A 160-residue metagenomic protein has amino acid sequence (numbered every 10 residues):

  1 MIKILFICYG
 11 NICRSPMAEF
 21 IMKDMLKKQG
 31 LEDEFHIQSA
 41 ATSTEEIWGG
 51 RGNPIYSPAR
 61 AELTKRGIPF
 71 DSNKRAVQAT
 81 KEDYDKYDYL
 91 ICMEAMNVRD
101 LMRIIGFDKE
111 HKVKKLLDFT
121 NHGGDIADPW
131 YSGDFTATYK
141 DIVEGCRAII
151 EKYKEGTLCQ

Functional and structural regions predicted by a protein language model:
M1-D85, E151-Q160: Conserved active-site segments centered on acidic
S15, M93-E94: Replace "coordinates the UDP/GDP/TDP-sugar" with "coordinates nucleotide-activated sugar donors
D83, Y89, A95-Q160: Phosphate-binding/catalytic loops
